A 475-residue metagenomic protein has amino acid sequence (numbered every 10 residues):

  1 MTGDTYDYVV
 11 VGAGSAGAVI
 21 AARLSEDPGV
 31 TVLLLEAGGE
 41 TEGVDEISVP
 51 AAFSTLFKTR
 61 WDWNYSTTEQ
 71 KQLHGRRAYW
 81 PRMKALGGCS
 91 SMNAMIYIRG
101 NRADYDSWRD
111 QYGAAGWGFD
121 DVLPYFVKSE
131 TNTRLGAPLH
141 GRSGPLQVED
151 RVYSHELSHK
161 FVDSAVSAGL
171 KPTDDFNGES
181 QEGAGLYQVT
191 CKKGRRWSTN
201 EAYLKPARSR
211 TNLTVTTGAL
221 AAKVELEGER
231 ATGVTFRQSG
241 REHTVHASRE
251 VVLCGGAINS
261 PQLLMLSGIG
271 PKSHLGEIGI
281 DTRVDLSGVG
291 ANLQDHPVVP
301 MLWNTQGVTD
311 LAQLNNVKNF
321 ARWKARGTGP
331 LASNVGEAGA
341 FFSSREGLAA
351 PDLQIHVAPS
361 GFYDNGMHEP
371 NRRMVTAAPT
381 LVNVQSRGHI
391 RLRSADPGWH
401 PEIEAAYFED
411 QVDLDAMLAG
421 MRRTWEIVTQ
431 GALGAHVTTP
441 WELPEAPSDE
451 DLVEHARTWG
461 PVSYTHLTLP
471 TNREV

Functional and structural regions predicted by a protein language model:
M1-L467: N-terminal redox-cofactor-binding region of secreted/periplasmic oxidoreductases
H466, N472-V475: Single conserved hydrophobic/aromatic residue that forms the stacking wall/gate of nucleotide- or nucleobase-binding
